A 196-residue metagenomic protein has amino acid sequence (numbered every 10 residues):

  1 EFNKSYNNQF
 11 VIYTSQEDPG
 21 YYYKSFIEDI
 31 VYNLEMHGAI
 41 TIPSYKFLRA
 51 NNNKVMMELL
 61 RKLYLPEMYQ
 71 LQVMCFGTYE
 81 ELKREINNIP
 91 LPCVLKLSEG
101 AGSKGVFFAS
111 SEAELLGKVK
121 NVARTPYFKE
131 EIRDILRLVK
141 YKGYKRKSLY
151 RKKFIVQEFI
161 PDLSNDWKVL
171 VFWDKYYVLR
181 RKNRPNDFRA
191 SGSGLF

Functional and structural regions predicted by a protein language model:
E1-R84: Conserved N-proximal alpha/beta basic substrate-recognition cap immediately N-terminal to, or forming the N-lobe
K46-L48, T78-E81, E99-G102, E112-E114 (+1 more regions): Short acidic/polar capping segments at secondary-structure boundaries
L65, K96-G100: Acidic/polar active-site rim loop that often engages polyanionic ligands
L65, P90-L91, K175-Y176: Glycine-enriched alpha-helix->loop->beta-strand junction motifs that scaffold or abut catalytic
V73, K104-A109: Short cationic amphipathic helices and targeting signals
E85-L95: Acidic/histidine-enriched active-site and ligand-binding environments that engage anionic O-linkages
S110-F196: Phosphate-binding site of ATP-dependent enzymes
